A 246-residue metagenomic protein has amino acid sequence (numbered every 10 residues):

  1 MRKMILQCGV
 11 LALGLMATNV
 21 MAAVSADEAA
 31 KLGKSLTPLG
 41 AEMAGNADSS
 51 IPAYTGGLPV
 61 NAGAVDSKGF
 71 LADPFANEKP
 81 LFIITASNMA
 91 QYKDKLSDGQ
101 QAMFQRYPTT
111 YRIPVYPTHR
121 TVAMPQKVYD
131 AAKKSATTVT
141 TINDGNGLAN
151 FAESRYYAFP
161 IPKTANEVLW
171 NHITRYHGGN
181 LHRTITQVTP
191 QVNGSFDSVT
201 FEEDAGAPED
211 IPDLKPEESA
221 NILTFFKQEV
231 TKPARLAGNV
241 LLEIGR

Functional and structural regions predicted by a protein language model:
M1-A22: Gram-negative bacterial Sec-dependent N-terminal signal peptides
A26-G245: Solvent-exposed N-terminal domain segments of exported/luminal and surface proteins
